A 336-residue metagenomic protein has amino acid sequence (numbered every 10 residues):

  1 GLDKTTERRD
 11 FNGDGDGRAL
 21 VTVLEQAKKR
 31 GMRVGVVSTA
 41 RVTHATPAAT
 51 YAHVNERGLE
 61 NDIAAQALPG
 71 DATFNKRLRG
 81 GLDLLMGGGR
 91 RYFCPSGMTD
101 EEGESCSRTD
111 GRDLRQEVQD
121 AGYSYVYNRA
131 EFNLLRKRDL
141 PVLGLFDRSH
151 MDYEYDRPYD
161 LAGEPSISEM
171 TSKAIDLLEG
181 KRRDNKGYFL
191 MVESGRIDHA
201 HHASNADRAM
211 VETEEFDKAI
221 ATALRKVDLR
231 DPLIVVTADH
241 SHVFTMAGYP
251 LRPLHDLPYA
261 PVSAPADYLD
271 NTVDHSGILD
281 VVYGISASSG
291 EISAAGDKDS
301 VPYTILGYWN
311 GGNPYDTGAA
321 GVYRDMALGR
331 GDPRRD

Functional and structural regions predicted by a protein language model:
G1-E60, T73: Active-site nucleophile/metal-coordination loop of metallo-enzymes that catalyze phosphate/sulfate and related
T43-D336: A post-motif C-terminal structural segment
